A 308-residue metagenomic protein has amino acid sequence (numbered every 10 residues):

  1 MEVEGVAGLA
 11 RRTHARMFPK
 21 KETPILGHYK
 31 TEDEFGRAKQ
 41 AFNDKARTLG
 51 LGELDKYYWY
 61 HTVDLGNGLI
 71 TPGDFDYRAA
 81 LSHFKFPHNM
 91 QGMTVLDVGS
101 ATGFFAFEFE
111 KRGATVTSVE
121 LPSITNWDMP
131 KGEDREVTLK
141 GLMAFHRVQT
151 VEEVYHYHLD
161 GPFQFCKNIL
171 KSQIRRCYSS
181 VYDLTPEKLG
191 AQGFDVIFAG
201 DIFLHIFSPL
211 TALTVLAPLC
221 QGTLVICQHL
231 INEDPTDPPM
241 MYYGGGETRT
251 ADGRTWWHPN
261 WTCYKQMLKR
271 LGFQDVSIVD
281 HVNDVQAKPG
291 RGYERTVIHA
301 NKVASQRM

Functional and structural regions predicted by a protein language model:
M1-L51: Membrane-proximal basic amphipathic "stem/tether" segments
L69-M93: Conserved alpha-helix/loop element of class I SAM-dependent methyltransferases that forms part of the SAM/SAH-binding
M93-A101, T117: Conserved class I S-adenosyl-L-methionine
Y157-C166, T255-G272: Short alpha-helix
D195-S208: A short SAM/SAH-binding and catalytic strip from SAM-dependent methyltransferases
H205-C220: A short, conserved alpha-helix within the catalytic core of class I
Q221-E233: Conserved beta-strand signature within the Rossmann-like core of class I S-adenosyl-L-methionine
I231-T255: Short, glycine-/aromatic-enriched active-site segment of Class I SAM-dependent methyltransferases
